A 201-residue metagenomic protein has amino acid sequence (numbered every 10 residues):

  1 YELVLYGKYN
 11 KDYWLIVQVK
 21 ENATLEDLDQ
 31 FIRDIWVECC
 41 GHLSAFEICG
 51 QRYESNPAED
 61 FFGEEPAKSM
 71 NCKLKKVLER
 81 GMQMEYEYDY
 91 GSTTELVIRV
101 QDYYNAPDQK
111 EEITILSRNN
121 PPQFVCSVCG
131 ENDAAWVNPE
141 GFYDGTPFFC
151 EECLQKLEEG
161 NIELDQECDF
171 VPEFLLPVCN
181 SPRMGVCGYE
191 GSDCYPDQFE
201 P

Functional and structural regions predicted by a protein language model:
Y1-P201: Short linear regulatory motifs enriched in tryptophan with gly/pro/ser
